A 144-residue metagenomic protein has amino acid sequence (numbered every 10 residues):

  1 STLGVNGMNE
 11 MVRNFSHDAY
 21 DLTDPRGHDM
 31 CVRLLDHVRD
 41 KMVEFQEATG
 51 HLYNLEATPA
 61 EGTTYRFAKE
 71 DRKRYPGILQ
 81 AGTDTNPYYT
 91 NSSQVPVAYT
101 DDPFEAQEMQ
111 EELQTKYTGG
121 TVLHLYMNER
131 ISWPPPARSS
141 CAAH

Functional and structural regions predicted by a protein language model:
S1-H144: Long, C-terminal-biased catalytic regions of enzyme "large/alpha" subunits
